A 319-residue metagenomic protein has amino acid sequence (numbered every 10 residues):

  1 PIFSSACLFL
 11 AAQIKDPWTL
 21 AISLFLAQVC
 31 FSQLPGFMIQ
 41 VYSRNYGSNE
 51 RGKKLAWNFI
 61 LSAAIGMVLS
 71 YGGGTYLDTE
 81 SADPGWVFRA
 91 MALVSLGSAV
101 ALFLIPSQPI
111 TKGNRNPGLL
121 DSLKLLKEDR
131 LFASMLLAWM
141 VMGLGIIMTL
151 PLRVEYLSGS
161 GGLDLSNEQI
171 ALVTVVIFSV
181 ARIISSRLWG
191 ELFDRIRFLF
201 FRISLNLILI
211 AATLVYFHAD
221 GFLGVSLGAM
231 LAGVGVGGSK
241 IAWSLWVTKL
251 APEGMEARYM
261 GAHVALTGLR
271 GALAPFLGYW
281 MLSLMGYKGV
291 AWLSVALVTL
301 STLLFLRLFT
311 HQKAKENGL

Functional and structural regions predicted by a protein language model:
P1-F9, F200-V215, V295: Structural signature of the two symmetry-related core transmembrane helices
C7, W18-L34, G224-G238: Hydrophobic core of transmembrane alpha-helices in multi-pass small-molecule transporters, especially MFS/SLC-type
Q33-Y46, G238-A251: Intracellular juxtamembrane helix-capping segments at the cytosolic ends of symmetry-related transmembrane helices
L55-Y71, V264-A274: Glycine-rich segments within core transmembrane alpha-helices of 12-TM secondary carriers
L77, I184-R197, L282: Helix-to-loop junctions at the C-terminal end of transmembrane segments in multipass secondary transporters
G85-L104, V290-R307: Symmetry-related core transmembrane helices of the 12-TM Major Facilitator Superfamily/SLC fold
S107-L137, L319: Juxtamembrane intracellular "pre-TM" segments in multi-pass secondary transporters
P151-Q169: Short amphipathic helix-loop junctions that connect adjacent transmembrane helices in Major Facilitator Superfamily/SLC
